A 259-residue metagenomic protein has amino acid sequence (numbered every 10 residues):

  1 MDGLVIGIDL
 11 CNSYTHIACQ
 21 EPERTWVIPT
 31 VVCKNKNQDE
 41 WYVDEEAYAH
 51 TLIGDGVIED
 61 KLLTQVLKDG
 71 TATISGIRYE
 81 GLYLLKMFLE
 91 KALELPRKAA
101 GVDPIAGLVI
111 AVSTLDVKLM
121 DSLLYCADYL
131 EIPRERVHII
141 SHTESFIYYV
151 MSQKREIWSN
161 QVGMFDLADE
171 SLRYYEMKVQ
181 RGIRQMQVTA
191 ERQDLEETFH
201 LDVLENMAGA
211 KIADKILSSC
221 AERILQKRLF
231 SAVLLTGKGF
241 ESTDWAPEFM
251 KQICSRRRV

Functional and structural regions predicted by a protein language model:
M1-T73, D128, R136-Y148: Early-domain small/polar-rich strand-loop-helix modules and first-structured segments of the mature chain
I8-Y14, W158-R173, M177-R181, G237-G239: A short acidic Gly-Thr/Ser loop motif
T15, N35-D39, H50-D60, V179-A221: Glycine-rich phosphate-binding loop plus the immediately following alpha-helix
V66-D69, G76-I77, A99-Y125, A232-K238 (+1 more regions): Short beta-strand-loop/turn "lid" adjacent to the catalytic site in phosphate-handling enzymes
A92-L108, Y129, I212-A232: Phosphate/pyrophosphate-binding loops at sites that engage ATP/ADP/AMP, CoA/4′-phosphopantetheine, polyphosphate
A100-G101, C126-V137, E144-Y148, K154 (+2 more regions): Hydrophobic, small-residue-rich alpha-helical packing segments that form membrane-like cores
I132-S145, P247-V259: Conserved phosphate-binding/catalytic loops in two-lobed NTP-binding clefts
V203-V259: Helical "lid/coupling" subdomains associated with nucleotide-phosphate turnover
